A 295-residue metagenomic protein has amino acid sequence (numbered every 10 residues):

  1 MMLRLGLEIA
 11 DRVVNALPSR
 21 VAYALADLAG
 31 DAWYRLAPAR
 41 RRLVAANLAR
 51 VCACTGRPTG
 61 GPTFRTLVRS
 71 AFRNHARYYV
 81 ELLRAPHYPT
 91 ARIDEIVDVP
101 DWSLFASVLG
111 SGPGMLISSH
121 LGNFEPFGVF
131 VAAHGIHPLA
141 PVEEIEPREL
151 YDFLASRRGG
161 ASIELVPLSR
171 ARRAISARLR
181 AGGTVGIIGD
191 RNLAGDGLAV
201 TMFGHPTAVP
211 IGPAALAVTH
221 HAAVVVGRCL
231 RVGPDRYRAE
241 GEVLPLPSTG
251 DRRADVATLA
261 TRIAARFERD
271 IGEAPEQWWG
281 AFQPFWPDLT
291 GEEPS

Functional and structural regions predicted by a protein language model:
M1-S118, F153, S162: Membrane-anchoring hydrophobic helices of lipid-metabolizing enzymes
I9, L36, P58-G60, F64-R69 (+2 more regions): Non-catalytic C-terminal accessory region of glycerolipid acyltransferases and related lyso-lipid remodeling enzymes
R41-R42, E143-R148, T207-P210: Active-site metal-coordination segments of metallo-dependent hydrolases
A91-V97, E143, G160-V166, M202-G204 (+1 more regions): Short, flexible loop segments at the rims of nucleotide/cofactor-binding pockets, characterized by
E95-V99, H120-L121, P147, L165-L168 (+2 more regions): A conditional alpha-helix N-cap/helix-loop micro-motif detector
W102-A106, G128-V129, L154-A155, I175-S176 (+1 more regions): Short amphipathic alpha-helical segments and helix-helix/interface helices
S111-S169, G195-L198: Catalytic core of membrane glycerolipid acyltransferases/transacylases, capturing the structured, soluble-facing
